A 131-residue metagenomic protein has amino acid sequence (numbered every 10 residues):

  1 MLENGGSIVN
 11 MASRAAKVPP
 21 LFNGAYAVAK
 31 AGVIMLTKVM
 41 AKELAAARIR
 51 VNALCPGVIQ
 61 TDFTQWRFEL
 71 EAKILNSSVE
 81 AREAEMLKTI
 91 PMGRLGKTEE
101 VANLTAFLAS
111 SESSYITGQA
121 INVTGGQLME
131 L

Functional and structural regions predicted by a protein language model:
V9, V51-L54, T64, G118 (+1 more regions): Hydrophobic structural elements of the Rossmann-like NAD(P)H-binding subdomain that define the short-chain
S13: Residue(s) in the substrate-gating loop at a strand-loop-helix junction that position the organic substrate next
K17, C55-W66, L70: Short, flexible catalytic-loop segment of classical short-chain dehydrogenase/reductase
V18, A106, T117-L131: Short C-terminal tail/terminal secondary-structure segment of NAD(P)H-dependent dehydrogenase/reductase domains
P19-N23, V28, A45-A46: Active-site "substrate specificity/gating" loop of NAD(P)-dependent dehydrogenases, especially the short-chain
A29, T37: Active-site helix of classical SDR
K42-A46, S114: Alpha-helical segment proximal to the catalytic Tyr-Lys
A53, T61, S77-E112, I116 (+1 more regions): C-terminal helical subdomain
